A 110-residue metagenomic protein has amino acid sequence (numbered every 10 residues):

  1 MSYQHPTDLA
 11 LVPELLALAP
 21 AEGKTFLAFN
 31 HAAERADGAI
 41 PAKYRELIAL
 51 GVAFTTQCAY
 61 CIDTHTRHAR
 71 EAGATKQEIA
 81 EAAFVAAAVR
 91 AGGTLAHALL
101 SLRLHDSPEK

Functional and structural regions predicted by a protein language model:
M1-E46, A96-K110: Acidic, glycine/proline-rich low-complexity segments that act as flexible tails and inter-domain linkers
G23-T25, D63-E78, L102: Iron-sulfur (Fe-S) cluster-binding segments and ferredoxin-like electron-carrier domains, especially [2Fe-2S]
A42-L47, K76-A82: Alpha-helical scaffolds flanking conserved acidic
I48, V52-T64: Short, thiol/selenol-centered motifs that function as redox-active sites or metal-ligating centers
Y60-D63, R67, A91-T94: Charged/polar positions within long, soluble alpha-helices
A80-L104: C-terminal structural segments of small proteins and small subunits
